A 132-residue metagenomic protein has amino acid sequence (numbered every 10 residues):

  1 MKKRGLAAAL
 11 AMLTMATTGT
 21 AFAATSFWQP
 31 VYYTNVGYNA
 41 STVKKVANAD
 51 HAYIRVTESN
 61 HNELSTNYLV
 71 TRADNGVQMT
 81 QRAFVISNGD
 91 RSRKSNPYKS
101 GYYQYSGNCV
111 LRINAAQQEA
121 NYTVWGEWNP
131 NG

Functional and structural regions predicted by a protein language model:
M1-K45: N-terminal prepro-regions of secreted/extracellular proteins
Y32-T34, A49, T66-Y68, Q81-F84: N-terminal acidic leader/helix
Y38-K45, N88-Y105: Beta-sandwich interaction modules
N39, A49-Y53, T123: Intrinsic-disorder/low-complexity, polar/charged segments enriched in Ser/Thr/Lys/Arg/Asp/Glu/Gln
D50-V56, G101-Q117: Noncatalytic modules at the cell exterior or secretory-pathway interfaces, chiefly beta-strand-rich lectin/adhesion
H61-M79: Short, surface-exposed beta-strand/strand-loop-strand elements in extracellular ectodomains
L64-N67, C109, A115-G132: Edge beta-strands of jelly-roll/beta-sandwich modules across compartments, strongly enriched in secreted/luminal
V77-S92: Solvent-exposed serine/threonine-rich low-complexity stretches and specific carbohydrate-binding patches
